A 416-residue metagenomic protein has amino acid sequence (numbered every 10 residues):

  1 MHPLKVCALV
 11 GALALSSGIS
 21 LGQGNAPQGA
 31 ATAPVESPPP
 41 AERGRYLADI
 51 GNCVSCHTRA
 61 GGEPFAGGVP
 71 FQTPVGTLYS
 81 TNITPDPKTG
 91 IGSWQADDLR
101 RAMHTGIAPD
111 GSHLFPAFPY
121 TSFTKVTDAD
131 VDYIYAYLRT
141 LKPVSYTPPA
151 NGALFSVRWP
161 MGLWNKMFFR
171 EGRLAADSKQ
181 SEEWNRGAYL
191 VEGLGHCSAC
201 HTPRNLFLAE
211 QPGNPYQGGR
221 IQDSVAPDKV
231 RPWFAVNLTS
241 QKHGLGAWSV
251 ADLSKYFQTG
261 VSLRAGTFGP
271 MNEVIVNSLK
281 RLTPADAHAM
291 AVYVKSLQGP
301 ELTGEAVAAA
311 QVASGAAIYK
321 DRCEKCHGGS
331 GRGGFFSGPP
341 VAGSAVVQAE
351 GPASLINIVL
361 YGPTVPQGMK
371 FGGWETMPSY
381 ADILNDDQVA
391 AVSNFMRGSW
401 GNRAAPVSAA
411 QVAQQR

Functional and structural regions predicted by a protein language model:
M1-V6: Positively charged n-region of N-terminal signal peptides that target proteins for export
C7-G18: Bacterial N-terminal signal peptides
N25-P39, I50, T58-L78, P109-A188 (+5 more regions): Flexible coil segments in periplasmic/lumen-exposed cytochrome c-class electron-transfer proteins
Y79-R100, D228-S240, S354-G373: Short Fe-S-cluster ligation motifs
I91-I107, G111, Y133, G246-V250: Aromatic- and charge-enriched surface segment that lines or borders ligand/interaction sites
F257, A342-D387, A391: Extended, polar beta-sheet/loop recognition surfaces of beta-rich domains that mediate binding to diverse ligands
A316-N357, G373: C-terminal structural cap/anchor segments
